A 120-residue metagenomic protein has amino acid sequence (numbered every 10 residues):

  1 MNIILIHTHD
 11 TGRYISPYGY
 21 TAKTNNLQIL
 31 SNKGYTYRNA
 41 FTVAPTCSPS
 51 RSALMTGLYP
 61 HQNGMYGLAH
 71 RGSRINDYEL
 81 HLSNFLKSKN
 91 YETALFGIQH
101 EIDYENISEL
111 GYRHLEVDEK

Functional and structural regions predicted by a protein language model:
M1-K120: Formylglycine-dependent sulfatase
